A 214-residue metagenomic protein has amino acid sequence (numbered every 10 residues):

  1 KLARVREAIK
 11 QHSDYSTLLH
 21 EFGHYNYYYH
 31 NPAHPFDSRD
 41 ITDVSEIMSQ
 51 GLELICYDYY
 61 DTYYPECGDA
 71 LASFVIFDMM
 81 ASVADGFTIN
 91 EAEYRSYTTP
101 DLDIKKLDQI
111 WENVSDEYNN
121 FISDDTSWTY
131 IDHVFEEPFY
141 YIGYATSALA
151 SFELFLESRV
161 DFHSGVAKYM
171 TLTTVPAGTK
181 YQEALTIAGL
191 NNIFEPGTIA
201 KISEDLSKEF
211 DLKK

Functional and structural regions predicted by a protein language model:
K1-V5, A81, T88: Active-site-proximal, well-structured secondary-structure segments within enzyme catalytic domains
L2-L19: Short pre-active-site segment immediately N-terminal to the catalytic Zn-binding motif
R4, A33-D40, L71-D78, I131: Short beta-alpha connecting loops at secondary-structure transitions that line or flank enzyme active sites
I9, S13, R39-D43, I76-M79 (+2 more regions): Short, solvent-exposed segments of well-ordered alpha helices
H12, S16-T17, Y28-G51: Post-HEXXH active-site segment of zinc metalloproteases
L18, N26, T62, G86 (+2 more regions): C-terminal, non-catalytic "cap/extension" segments appended to globular domains
G23, Y27, N31, Y57 (+2 more regions): Amphipathic, well-packed alpha-helical segments that form the structural scaffold of globular domains
I41-F77, A81, S147, A184: Post-HExxH zinc-binding segment in Zn-dependent metallohydrolases
